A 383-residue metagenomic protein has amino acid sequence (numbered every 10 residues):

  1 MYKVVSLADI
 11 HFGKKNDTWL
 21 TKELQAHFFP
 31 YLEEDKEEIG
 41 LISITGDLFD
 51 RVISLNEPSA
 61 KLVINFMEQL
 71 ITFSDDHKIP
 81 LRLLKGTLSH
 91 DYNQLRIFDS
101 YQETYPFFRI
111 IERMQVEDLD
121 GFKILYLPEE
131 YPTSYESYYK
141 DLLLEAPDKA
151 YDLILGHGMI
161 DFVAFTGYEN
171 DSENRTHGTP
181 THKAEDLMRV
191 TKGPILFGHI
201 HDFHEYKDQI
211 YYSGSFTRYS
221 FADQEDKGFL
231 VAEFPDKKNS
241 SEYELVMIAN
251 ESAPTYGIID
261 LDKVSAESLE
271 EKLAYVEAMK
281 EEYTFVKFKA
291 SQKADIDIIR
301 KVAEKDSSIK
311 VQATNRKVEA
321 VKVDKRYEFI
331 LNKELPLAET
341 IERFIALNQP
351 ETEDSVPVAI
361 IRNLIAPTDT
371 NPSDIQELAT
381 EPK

Functional and structural regions predicted by a protein language model:
Y2-V4, G40-L41, F122-K123, D152-L153 (+1 more regions): Structural motif
K3, I10-E117, M188-V190: Core catalytic region of metal-dependent phosphoesterases/phosphodiesterases, especially metallo-beta-lactamase-like
D9, I42, D47, F66 (+7 more regions): Divalent metal-coordination and catalytic microenvironments
H11-K15, D50-I53, R82-L95, E117-D118 (+4 more regions): Active-site environment of divalent metal-dependent phosphoester hydrolases
L41, F234-K383: Accessory, non-catalytic peripheral segments of nucleic-acid enzymes
S74-H77, E145-D148, E185-T191, M279-K280: Short, conserved loop/helix-junction motifs that constitute active-site signature segments in enzyme catalytic cores
R82, T87-P180: Conserved catalytic scaffold of divalent metal-dependent phosphoesterases
Y168-S241: Conserved beta-sheet core of the metallophosphoesterase superfamily
